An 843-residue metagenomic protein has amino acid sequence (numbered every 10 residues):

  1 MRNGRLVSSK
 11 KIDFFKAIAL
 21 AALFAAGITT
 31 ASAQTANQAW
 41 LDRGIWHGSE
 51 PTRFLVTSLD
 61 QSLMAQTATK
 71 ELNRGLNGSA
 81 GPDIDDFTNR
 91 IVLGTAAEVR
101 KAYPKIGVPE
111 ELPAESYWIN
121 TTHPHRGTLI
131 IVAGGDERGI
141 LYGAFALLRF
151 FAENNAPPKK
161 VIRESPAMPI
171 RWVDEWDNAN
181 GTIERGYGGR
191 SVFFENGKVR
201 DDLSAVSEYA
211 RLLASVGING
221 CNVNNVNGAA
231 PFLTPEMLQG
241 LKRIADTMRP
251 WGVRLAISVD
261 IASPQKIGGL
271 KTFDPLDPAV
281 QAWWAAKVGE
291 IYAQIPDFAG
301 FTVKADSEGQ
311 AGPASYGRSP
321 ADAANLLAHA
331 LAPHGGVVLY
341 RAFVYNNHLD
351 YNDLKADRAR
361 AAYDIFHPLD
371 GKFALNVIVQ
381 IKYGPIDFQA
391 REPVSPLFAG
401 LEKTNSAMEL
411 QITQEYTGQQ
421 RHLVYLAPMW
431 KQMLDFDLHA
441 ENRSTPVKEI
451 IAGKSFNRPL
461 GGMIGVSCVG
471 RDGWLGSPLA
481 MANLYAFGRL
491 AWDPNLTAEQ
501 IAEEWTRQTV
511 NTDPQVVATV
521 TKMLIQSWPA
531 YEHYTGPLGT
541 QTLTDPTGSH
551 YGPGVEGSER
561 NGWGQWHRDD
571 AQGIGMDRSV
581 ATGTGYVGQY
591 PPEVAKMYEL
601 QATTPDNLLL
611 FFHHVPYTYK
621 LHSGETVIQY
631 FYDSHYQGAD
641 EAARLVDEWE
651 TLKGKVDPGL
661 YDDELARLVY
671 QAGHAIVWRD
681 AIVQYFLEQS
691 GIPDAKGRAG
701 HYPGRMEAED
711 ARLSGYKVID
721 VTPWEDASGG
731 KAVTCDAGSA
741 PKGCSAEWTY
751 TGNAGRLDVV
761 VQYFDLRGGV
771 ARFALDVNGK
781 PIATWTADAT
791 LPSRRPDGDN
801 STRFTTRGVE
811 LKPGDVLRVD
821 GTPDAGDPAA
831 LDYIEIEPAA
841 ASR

Functional and structural regions predicted by a protein language model:
M1-F14: N-terminal secretory signal peptides that target proteins for export/translocation
K16-G27: Bacterial N-terminal signal peptides
A21, A33-H123: Acidic, contiguous N-terminal accessory segments
Q38, L63, A68-E71, G75 (+4 more regions): Feature activates predominantly on carbohydrate-active enzymes
W46-S62, F194, N224-N227, T618-F631: Acidic/histidine-rich, surface-exposed loop or edge segments in extracytoplasmic proteins
G81, F87, V92, N196-R200 (+3 more regions): Catalytic-core regions of glycoside hydrolase
S444-E707, V721-P723, C744, T751: Catalytic domains of carbohydrate-active enzymes that cleave complex glycans
D694-R843: Extracytoplasmic
